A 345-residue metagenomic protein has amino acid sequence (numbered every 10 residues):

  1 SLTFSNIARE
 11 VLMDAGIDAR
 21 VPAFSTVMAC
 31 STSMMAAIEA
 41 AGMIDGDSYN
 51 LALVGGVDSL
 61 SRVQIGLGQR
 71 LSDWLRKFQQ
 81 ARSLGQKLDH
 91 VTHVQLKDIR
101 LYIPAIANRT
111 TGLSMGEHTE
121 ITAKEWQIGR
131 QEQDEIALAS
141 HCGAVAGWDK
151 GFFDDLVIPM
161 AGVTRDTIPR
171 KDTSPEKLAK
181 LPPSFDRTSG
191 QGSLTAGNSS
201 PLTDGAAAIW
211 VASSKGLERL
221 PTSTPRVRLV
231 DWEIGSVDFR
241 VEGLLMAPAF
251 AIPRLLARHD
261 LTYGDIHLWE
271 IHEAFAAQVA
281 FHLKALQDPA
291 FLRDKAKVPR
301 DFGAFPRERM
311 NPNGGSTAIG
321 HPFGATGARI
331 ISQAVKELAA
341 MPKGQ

Functional and structural regions predicted by a protein language model:
S1-A52, R62, Q95-L96, T110-S114 (+3 more regions): Conserved catalytic cysteine-centered active-site region of acyl-thioester-dependent Claisen-condensing enzymes
S1-Q79, V157-T167, G264-Q287: Conserved beta-ketoacyl condensing-enzyme motif
V27-D58, G66, A123-F152, A208-G216 (+2 more regions): Active-site-proximal alpha-helical scaffold in enzymes
L51-I121: Flexible glycine-/small-residue-enriched beta->alpha junction loops that bind anionic phosphate/pyrophosphate groups
S59, T92-Y102, R109-P169: Glycine-rich, mobile lid/loop segments that gate access to catalytic sites or pores
H90-A105, E176-F250, R254, R258-H259 (+2 more regions): Condensing-enzyme catalytic core mediating Claisen C-C bond formation in acyl metabolism
E132-R219, F291-L292, A296-R309: N-terminal extracellular/periplasmic Venus flytrap/periplasmic-binding protein-like
V230, D238-A318: Active-site pocket-lining segment
